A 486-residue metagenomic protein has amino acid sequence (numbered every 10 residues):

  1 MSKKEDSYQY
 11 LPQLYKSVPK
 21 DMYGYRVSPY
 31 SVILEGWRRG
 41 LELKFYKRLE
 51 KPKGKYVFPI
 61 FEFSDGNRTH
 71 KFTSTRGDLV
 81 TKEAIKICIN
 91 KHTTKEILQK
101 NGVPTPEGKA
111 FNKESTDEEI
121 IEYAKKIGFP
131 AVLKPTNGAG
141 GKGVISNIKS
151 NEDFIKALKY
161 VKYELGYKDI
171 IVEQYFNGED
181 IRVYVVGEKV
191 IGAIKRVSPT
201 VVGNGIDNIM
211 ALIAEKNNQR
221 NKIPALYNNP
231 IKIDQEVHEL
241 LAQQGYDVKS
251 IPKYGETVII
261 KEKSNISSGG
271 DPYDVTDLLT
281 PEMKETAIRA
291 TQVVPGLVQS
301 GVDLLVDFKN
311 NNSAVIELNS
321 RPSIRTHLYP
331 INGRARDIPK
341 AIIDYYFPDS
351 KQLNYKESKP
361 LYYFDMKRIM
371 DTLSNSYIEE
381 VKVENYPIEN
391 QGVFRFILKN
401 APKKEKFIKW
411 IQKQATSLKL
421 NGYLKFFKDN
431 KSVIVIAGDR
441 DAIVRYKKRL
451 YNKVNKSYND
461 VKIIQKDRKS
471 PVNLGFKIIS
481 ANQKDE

Functional and structural regions predicted by a protein language model:
M1-I87, T93-E96, S115-E118: ATP-binding N-terminal substructure of ATP-dependent carboxylate-amine bond-forming enzymes
P12-K20, G24, P199-N204, K261-I388: ATP-dependent carboxylate activation and anion-phosphoryl transfer catalytic cores that bind Mg-ATP to form
V32, I120, V183, A287 (+1 more regions): Aromatic/hydrophobic pocket-lining residues that form π-stacking "cages" and hydrophobic walls in ligand
K47-R48, I170-Q174, L297-K309, K425: A short glycine-rich, hydrophobically flanked beta-strand micro-motif that places a catalytic Asp/Glu for divalent metal
V57-S64, I181-V186, G192, N310-T326 (+1 more regions): A short beta-strand motif that forms the metal-chelation/ATP-contact edge of phosphoryl-transfer active sites
H70-P230, P281-K284: Active-site nucleotide/adenylate-binding loops and adjacent lid/helix of ATP-dependent enzymes
N177, V185-R289, I324-R336: ATP-dependent carboxylate/phosphate-activation module, predominantly the ATP-grasp catalytic core and closely related
A341-E486: Intrinsically disordered, low-complexity, mixed-charge
